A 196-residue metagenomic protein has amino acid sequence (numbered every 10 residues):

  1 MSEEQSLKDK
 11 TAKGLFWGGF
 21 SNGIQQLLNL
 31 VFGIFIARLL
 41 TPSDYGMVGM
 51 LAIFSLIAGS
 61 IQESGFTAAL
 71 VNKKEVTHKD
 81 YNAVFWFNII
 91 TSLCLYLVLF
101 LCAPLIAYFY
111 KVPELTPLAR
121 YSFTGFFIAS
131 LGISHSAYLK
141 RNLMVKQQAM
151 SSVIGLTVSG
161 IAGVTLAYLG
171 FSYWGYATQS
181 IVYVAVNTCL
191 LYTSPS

Functional and structural regions predicted by a protein language model:
M1-L30, A68-V71, E75-W86, L115 (+2 more regions): N-terminal membrane topogenesis motif
L7-S64, T91-S92, Y96-A103, G125 (+2 more regions): Signature of the first transmembrane helix
A37-L51, K73-A83, Y96-F123, L166-A177: Membrane-interface helix-capping segments at transmembrane helix termini in multi-pass transporters
I57, A69, F109: Residues that scaffold the ATP/ADP-binding catalytic core of kinase and kinase-like folds
A69-H78, I128-I154, L169, W174: Membrane-interface junctions at transmembrane-helix termini in multi-pass inner-membrane proteins
Y192-S196: Conserved small/polar residues in nucleotide/adenosyl-binding loops
